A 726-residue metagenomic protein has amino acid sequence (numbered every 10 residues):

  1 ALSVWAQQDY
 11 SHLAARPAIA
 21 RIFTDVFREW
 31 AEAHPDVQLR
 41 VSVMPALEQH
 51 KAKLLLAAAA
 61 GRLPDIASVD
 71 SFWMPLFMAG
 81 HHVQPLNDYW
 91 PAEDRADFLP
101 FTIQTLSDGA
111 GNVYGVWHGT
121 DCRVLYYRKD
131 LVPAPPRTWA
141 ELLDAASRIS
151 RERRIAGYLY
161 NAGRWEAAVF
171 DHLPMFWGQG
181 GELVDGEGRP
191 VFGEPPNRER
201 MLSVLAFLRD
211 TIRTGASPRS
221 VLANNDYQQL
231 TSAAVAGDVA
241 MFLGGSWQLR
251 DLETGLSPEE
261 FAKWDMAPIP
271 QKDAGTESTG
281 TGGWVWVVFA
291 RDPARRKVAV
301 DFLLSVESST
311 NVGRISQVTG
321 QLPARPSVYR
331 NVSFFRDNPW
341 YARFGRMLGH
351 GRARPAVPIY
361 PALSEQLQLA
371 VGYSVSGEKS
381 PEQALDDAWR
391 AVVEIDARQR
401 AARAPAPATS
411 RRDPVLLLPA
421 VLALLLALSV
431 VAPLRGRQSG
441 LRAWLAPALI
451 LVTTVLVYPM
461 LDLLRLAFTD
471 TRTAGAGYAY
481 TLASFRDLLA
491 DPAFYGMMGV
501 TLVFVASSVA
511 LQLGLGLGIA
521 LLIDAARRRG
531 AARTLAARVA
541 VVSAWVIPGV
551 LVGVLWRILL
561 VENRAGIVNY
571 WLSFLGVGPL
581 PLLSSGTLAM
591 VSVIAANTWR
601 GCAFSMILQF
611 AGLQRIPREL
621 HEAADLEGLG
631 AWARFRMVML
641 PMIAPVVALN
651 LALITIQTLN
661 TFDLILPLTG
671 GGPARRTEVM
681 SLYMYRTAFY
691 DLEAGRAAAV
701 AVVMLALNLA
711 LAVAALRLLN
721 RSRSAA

Functional and structural regions predicted by a protein language model:
A1-L76, D273, K297, E378 (+3 more regions): Conserved N-terminal structural module of periplasmic/extracytoplasmic solute-binding proteins
A33-F98, D130-R137, S232-A233, G237-M241 (+2 more regions): Extracytoplasmic "Venus flytrap"/periplasmic binding protein-like
S71-C122, A134-R137, E141-A145, A168-D171 (+2 more regions): Hinge/lid segment of periplasmic solute-binding proteins
N87-F98, A162, Q179-S203, T254-E259 (+1 more regions): Short, solvent-exposed loop/beta-turn-alpha elements that line the ligand-binding surface or hinge of extracytoplasmic
N112-H118, R123, L143-G193, L230 (+1 more regions): Extracytoplasmic/periplasmic solute-binding protein
A145-A146, R189-A223, I269: Glycine-centered hinge/linker elements that transmit conformational signals in sensory and ligand-binding systems
W264-I269, S316-L369: Long, aromatic- and glycine/proline-rich binding clefts that accommodate carbohydrate-like moieties
W444-A726: A structural signal for multi-pass alpha-helical bundles of membrane permease subunits that mediate small-molecule
